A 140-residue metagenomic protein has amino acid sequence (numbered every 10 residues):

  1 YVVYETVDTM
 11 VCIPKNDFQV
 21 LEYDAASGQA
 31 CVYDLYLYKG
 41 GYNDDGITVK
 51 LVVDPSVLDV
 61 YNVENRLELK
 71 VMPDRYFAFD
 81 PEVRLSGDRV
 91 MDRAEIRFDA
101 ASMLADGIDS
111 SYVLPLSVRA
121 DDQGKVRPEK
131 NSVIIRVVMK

Functional and structural regions predicted by a protein language model:
Y1-D74, A78, M91, M103 (+2 more regions): Acidic/polar, low-complexity intrinsically disordered N-terminal segments immediately downstream of a Sec signal
P81-V90, A94-A105: Short, hydrophobic beta-strand segments
